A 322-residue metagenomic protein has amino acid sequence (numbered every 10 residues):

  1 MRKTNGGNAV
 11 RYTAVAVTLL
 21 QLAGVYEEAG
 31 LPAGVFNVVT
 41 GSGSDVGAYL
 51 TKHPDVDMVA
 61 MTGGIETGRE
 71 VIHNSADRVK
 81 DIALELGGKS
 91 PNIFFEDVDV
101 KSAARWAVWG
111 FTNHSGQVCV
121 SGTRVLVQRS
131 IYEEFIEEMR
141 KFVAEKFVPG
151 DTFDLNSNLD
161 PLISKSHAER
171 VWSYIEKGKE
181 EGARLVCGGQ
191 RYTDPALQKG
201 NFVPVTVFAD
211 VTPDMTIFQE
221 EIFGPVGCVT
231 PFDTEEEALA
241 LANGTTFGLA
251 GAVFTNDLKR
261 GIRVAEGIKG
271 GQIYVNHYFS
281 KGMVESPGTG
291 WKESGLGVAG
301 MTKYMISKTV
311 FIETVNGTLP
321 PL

Functional and structural regions predicted by a protein language model:
M1-S102, R140, F232: Rossmann-like NAD(P) dinucleotide-binding subdomain of oxidoreductase/dehydrogenase enzymes
K3, H53, R78, K89 (+6 more regions): Structured helix-beta-strand junction loops
G7-N8, N37, A60, A83 (+5 more regions): Structural detector of well-ordered beta-strand residues that form the stable sheet scaffold of enzyme domains
T13-V15, T40, I65, Y192-T193 (+3 more regions): Conserved beta-strand edge residues that scaffold enzyme active sites
L20, G24, E28, A48 (+8 more regions): Replace "anionic and nucleotidyl ligands
A33, L86-G88, V118-V120, L155-S157 (+2 more regions): Short glycine-enriched loop/turn motifs at secondary-structure junctions
V56, I93, Q198-L322: Conserved C-terminal structural/oligomerization subdomain of aldehyde/semialdehyde dehydrogenase
M58, G64-T212, V275, L319-P321: ALDH superfamily catalytic-core signature
